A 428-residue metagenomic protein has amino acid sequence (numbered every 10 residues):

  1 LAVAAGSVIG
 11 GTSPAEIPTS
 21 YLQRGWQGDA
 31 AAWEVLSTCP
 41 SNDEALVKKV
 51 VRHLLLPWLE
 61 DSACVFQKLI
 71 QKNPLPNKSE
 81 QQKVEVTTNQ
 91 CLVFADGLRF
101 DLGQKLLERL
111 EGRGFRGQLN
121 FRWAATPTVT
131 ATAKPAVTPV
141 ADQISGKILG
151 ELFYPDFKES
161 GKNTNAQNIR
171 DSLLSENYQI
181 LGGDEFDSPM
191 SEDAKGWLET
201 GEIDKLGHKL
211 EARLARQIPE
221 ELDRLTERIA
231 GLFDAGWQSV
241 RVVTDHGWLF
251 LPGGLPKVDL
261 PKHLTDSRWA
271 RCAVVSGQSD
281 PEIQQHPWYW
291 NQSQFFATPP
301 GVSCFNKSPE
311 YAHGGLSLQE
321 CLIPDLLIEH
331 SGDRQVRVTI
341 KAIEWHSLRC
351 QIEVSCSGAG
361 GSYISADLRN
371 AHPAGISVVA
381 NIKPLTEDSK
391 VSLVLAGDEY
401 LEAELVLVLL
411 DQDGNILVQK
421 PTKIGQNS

Functional and structural regions predicted by a protein language model:
L1-S428: Feature captures the catalytic ectodomains and active-site-proximal regions of enzymes that hydrolyze or transfer
